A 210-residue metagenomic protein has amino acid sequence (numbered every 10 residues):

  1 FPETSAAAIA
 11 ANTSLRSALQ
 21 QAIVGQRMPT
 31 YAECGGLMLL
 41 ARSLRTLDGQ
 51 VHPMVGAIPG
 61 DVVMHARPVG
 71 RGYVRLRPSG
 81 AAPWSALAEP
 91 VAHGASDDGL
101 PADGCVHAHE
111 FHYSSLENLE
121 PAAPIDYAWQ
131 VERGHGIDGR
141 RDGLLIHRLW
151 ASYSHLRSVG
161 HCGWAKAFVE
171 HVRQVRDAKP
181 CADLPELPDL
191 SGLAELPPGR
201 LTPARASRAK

Functional and structural regions predicted by a protein language model:
F1-P2, C162: Hydrophobic N-terminal alpha-helices or hydrophobic patches in metabolic proteins across all domains of life
P2-A86: Cysteine-nucleophile active-site neighborhood
V63-K210: Amide-donor transfer/coupling interface in amidating biosynthetic enzymes
